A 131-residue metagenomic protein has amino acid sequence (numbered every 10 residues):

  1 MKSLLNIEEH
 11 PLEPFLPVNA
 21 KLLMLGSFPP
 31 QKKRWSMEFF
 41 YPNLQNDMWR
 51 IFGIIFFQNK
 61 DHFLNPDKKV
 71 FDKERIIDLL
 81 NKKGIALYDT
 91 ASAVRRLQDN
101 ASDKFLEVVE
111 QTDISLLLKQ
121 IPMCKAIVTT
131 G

Functional and structural regions predicted by a protein language model:
K2-V128: A polyanion-binding, active-site-adjacent surface
